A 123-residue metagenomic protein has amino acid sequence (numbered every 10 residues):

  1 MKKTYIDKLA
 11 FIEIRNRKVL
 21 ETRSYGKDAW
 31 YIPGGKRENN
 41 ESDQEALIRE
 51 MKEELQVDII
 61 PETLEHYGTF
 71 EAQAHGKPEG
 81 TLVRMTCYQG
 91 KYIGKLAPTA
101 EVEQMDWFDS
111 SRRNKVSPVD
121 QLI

Functional and structural regions predicted by a protein language model:
M1-I32: N-terminal strand-loop-strand
K3, F70-L96: Active-site-adjacent beta-strand/loop module that shapes the phosphate/pyrophosphate-binding cleft
D7-L9, R17, V83-T86, E103: Change "...and in nucleic-acid phosphodiester-cleaving endonucleases..." to "...and in nucleic-acid processing enzymes
I14-V19, K27, E38, A72-Q73 (+1 more regions): Short, charged/polar surface micro-motifs in flexible loops or helix N-caps
W30-G34, F108-S110: A short, polar/proline- and glycine-enriched secondary-structure boundary/capping micro-motif
P33-Y67: The catalytic Nudix box helix
Q89-K91, A97-I123: NUDIX/MutT-family hydrolases
